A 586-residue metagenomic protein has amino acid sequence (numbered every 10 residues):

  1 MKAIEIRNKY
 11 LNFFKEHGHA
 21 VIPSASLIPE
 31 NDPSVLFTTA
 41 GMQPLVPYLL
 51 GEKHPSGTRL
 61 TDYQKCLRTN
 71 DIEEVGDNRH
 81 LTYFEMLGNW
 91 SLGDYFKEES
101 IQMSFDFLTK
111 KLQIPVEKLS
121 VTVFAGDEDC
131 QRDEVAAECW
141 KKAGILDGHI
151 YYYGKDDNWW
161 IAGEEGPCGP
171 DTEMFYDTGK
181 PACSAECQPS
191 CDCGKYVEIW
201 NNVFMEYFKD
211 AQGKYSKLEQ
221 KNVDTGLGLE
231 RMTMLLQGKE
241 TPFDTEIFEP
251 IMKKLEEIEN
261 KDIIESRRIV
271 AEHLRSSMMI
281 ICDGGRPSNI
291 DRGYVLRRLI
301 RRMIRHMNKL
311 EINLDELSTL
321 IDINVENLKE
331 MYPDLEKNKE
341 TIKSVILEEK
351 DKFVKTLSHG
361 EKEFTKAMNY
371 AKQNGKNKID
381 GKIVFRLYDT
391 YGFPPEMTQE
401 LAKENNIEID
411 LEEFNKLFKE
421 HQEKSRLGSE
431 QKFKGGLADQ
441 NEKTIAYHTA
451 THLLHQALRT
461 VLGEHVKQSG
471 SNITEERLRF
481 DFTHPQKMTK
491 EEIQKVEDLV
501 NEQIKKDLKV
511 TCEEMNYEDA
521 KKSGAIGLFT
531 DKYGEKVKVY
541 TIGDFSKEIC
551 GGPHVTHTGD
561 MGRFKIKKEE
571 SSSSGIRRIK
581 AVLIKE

Functional and structural regions predicted by a protein language model:
M1-E586: A glycine- and charged-residue-rich anion-binding loop/surface
